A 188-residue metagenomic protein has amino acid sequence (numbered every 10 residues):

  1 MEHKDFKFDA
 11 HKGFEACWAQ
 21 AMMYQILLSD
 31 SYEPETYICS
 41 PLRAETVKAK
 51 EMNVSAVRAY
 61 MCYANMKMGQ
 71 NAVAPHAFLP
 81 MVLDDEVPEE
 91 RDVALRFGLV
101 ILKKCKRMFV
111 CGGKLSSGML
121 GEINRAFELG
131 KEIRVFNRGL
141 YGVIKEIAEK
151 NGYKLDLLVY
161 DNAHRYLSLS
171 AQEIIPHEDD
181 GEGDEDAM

Functional and structural regions predicted by a protein language model:
M1-M188: Conserved catalytic or regulatory cores that recognize and/or transform ribose-phosphate-containing ligands
